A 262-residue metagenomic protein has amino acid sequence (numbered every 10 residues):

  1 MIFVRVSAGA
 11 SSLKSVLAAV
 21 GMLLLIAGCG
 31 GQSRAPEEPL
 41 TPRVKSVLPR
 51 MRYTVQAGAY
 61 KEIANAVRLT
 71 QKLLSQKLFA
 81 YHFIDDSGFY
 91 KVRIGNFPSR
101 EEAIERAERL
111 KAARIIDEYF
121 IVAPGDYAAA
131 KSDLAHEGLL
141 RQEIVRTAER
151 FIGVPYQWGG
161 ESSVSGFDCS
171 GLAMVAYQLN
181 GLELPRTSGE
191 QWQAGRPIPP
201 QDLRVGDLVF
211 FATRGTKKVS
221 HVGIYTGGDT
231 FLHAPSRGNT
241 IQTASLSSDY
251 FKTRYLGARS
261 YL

Functional and structural regions predicted by a protein language model:
I2-A8, L13-Q157, S162-V205, V209 (+4 more regions): Acidic/polar low-complexity segments and flexible, solvent-exposed patches
G223: Flexible loop/N-cap segments at domain edges
